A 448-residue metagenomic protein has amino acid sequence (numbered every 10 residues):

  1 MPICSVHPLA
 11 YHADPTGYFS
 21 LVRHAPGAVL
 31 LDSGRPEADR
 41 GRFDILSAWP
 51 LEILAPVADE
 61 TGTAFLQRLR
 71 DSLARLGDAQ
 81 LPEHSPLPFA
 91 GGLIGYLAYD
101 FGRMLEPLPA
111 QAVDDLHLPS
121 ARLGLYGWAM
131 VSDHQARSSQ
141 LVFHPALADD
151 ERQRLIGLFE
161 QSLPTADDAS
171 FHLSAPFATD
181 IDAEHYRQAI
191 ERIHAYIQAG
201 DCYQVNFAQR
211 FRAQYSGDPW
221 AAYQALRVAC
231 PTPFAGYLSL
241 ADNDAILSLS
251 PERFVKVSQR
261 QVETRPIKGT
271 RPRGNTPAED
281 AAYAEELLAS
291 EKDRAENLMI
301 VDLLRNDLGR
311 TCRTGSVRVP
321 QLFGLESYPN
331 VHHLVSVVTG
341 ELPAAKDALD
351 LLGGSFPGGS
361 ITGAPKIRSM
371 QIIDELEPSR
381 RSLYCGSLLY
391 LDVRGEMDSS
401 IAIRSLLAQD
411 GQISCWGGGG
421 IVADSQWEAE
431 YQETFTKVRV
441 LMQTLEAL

Functional and structural regions predicted by a protein language model:
M1-L448: Extended alpha-helical targeting/anchoring segments, especially N-terminal organellar/secretory targeting helices
